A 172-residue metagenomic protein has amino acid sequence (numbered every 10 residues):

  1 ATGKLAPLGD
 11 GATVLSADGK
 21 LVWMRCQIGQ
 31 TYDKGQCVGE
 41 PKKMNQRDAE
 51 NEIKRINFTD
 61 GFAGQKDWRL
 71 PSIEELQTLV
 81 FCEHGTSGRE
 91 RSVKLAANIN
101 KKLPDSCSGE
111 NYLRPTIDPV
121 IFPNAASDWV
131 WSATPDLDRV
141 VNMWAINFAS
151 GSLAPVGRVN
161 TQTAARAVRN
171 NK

Functional and structural regions predicted by a protein language model:
A1-W68, A164-V168: Extracellular adhesion/carbohydrate-recognition regions
V14, P119-P123, V156-V159: A general structural signal for short secondary-structure junctions and capping/turn motifs
A17-G19, R25-I28, P71-L79, A133-D136 (+2 more regions): Active-site-proximal beta-strand/loop segments in catalytic clefts of secreted hydrolases
D18, A126, V141, N160-Q162: Short, solvent-exposed loop/turn segments at the edges of secondary structure
Q30, I99-N100, N160: Residue-level signal for mature regions of secreted extracellular proteins and peptides
E50, K54-D67, I73-A145: An exposed tryptophan-centered "aromatic clamp" motif
W129-V130, P155-K172: Short, structured beta-strand segments at or near domain termini in extracellular proteins/domains
M143-V159: C-terminal/domain-terminus segments
